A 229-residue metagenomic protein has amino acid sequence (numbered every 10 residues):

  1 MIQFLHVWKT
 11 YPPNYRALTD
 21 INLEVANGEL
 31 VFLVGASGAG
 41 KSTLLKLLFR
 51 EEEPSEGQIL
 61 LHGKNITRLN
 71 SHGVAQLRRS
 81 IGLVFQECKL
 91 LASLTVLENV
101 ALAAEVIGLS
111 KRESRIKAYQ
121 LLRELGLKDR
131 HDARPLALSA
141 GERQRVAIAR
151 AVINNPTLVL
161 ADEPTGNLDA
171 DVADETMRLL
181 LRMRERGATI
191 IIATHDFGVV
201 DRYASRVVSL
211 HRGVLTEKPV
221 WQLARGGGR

Functional and structural regions predicted by a protein language model:
F49: Helix-to-loop junction immediately C-terminal to a conserved catalytic motif
G57-N65, L77, K117: Conserved ABC transporter NBD signature motif
L94-L102: Short coil-to-helix segment of the ABC ATPase nucleotide-binding domain corresponding to the Q-loop/switch region
R134-L138, E142-Q144: Conserved ABC ATPase signature
I153-T157: A short, proline-enriched helix->beta-strand linker immediately N-terminal to the Walker B motif in ABC-type P-loop
V159-D162: Catalytic Walker B motif of ABC-type/P-loop ATPase nucleotide-binding domains
A170-V172: Helix N-cap at the start of a conserved alpha-helix in ABC-type nucleotide-binding domains
